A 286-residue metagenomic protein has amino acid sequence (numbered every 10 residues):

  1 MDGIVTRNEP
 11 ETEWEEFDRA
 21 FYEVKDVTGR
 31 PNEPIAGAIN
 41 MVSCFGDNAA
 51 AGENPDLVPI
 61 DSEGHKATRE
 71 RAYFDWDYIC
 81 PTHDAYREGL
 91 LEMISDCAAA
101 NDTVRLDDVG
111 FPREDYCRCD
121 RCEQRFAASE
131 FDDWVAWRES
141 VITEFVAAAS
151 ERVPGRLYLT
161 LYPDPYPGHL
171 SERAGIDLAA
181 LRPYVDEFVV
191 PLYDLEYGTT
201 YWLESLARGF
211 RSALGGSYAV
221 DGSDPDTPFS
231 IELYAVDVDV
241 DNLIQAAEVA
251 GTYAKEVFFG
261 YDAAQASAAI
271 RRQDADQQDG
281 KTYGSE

Functional and structural regions predicted by a protein language model:
M1-P34, D96-T103, L181-E187, A250-V257: Catalytic domains of carbohydrate-active enzymes, especially glycoside hydrolases
D2-N8, V135-G175, Y218-D239, F259-D262: Aromatic-lined carbohydrate-recognition surfaces of secreted/lumenal glycan-active proteins
E15, R156-Y197, A246-A250: Substrate-binding cleft/loops of secretory-pathway carbohydrate-active enzymes
R19-Y22, A72-L91, D133-S140, P191-E196 (+1 more regions): The substrate-binding groove and active-site-proximal loops of carbohydrate-active enzymes, especially glycoside
N40-S95: Active-site-adjacent "subsite" loops/lids of carbohydrate-active enzymes
Y78-G110, R152, D177-L181: An active-site-proximal structural segment forming one wall of the substrate-binding cleft that immediately precedes
T103-D133: Active-site-proximal loop/short-helix segments that contain or immediately flank catalytic acid/base residue(s)
L192-T199, D221, T227-E286: Substrate-binding cleft of secreted/luminal carbohydrate-active enzymes
